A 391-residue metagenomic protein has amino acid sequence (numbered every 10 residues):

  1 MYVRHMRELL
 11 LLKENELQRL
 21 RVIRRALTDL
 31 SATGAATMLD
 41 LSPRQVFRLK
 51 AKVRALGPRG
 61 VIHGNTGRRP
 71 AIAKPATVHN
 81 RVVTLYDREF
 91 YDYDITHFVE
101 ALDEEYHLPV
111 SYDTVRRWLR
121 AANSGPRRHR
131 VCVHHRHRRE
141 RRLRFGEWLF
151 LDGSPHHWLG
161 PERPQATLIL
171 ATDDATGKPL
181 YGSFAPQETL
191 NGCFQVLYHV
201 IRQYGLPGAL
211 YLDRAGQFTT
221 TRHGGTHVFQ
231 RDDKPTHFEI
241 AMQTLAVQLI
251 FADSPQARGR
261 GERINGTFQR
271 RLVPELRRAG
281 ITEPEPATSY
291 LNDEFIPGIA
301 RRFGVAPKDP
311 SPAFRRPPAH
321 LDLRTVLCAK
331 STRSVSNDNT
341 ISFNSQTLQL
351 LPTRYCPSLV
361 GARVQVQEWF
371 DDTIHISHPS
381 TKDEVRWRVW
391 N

Functional and structural regions predicted by a protein language model:
M1-R21, R68-T77: Short, Lys/Arg-enriched anionic-surface-contact patches
K13-L30, H79-F90: Short, amphipathic alpha-helical "recognition" segments used to contact nucleic acids or chromatin
G34-L39, F98, L102: Short alpha-helical "recognition helix" segments of helix-turn-helix
G57-L151, H156-H157, T226-F229, D233 (+1 more regions): Basic, flexible linker segments flanking DNA-binding modules in nucleic acid-interacting mobile-element proteins
L108-P109, R120-P179, P186-G208, I240-T244 (+1 more regions): Mobile-element integrase/transposase regions, centering on the N-terminal DNA-binding/Zn-coordinating module
I201-Q230, A252-P255: Acidic/histidine-rich, metal-coordinating catalytic segments
R231, H237-T325, Q365: Charged alpha-helix within mobile-element recombinases
E294-N391: C-terminal, beta-rich DNA-binding module of retroviral/retroelements integrases
